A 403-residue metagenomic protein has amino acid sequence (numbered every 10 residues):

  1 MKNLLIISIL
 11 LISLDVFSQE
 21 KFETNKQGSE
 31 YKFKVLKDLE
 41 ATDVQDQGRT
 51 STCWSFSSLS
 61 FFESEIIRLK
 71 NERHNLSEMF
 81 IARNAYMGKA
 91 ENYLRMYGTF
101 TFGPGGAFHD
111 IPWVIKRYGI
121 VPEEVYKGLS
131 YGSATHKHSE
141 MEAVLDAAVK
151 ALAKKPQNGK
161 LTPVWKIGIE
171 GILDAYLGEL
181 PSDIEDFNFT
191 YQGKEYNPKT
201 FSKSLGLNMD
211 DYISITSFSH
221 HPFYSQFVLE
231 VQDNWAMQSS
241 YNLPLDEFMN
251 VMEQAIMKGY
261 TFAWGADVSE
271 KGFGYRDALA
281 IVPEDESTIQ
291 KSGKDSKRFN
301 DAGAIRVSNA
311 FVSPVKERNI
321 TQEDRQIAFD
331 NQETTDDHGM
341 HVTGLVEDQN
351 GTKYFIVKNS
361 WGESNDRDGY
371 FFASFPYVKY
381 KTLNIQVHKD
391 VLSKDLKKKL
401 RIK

Functional and structural regions predicted by a protein language model:
M1, T99, A107-F108, K116-G119 (+2 more regions): Extended low-complexity acidic/polar segments
M1-E20: Bacterial Sec-dependent N-terminal signal peptides
N3, S8, F33-L36, D43 (+1 more regions): Generic hydrophobic-segment detector
V16-Y31: Sec-dependent signal peptide cleavage junction
E20-F22, I167-K403: Active-site signature of cysteine proteases
G28-A263, N365-R367: Active-site nucleophile-adjacent alpha helix/oxyanion-hole segment immediately C-terminal to the catalytic cysteine
